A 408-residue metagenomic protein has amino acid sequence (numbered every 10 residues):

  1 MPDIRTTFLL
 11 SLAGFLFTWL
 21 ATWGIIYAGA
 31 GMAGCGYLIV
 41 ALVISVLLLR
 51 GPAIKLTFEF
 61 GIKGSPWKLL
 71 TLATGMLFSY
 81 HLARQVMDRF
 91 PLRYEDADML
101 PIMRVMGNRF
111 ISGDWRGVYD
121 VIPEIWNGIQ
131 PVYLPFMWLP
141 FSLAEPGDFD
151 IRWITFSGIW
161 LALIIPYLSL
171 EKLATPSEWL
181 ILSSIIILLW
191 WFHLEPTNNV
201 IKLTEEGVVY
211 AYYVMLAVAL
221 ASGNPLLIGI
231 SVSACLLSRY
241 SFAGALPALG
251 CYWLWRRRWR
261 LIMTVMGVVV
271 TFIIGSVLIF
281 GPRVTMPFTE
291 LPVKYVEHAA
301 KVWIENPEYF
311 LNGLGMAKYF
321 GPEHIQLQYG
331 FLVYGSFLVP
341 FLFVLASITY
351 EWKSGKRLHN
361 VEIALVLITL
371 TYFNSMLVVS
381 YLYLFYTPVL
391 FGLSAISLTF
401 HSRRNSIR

Functional and structural regions predicted by a protein language model:
M1-A83, G355-I368, S397-R408: Start-transfer (signal-anchor) and selected internal transmembrane alpha helices of multi-pass inner/ER membrane
W19-W23, L261-E351, R357-Y372: Membrane-lumen/periplasm interface segments of specific transmembrane helices in polyprenyl phosphate-linked
L70-T155: Intramembrane catalytic core of multi-pass membrane enzymes that act on lipidic substrates
W138, A162, P166, L182-V209 (+1 more regions): Aromatic- and kink-enriched transmembrane "portal" helix at the membrane-lumen/periplasm boundary that abuts
I151-P176, A346-S347: Transmembrane-helix motifs of polytopic, lipid-linked glycan transferases
G207-P225: Specific aromatic-rich, kink-prone transmembrane helix
A217, L226-C251, L370-T371: Membrane-interface alpha helices of multi-pass inner-membrane proteins
A245-V270: Perimembrane helix-loop-helix junctions
